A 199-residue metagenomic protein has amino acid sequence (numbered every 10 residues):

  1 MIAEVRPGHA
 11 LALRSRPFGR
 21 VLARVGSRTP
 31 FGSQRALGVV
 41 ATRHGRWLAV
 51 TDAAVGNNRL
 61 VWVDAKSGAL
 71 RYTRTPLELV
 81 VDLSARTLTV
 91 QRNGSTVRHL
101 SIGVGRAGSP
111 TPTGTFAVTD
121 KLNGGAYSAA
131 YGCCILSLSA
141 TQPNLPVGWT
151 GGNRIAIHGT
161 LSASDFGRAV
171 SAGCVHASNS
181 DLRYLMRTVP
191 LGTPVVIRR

Functional and structural regions predicted by a protein language model:
M1, T51-V81, R98: Boundary regions of SH3-family modules and the immediately adjacent low-complexity/disordered segments in eukaryotic
M1-G38: Beta-loop motif signature
R6-A10, Q34, G45-W47, N58 (+7 more regions): Extracytoplasmic
R24, H99-S101: Residue-level detector of high-confidence beta-strand sites
S27-S67: SH3/SH3-like beta-barrel superfamily modules
A54-V55, S67-L77, R106-A117, L122-R199: Exported/periplasmic cell-wall-interacting domains
L88: Gly/Thr-rich phosphate-binding beta-strand-loop-beta motif of the actin/hexokinase/Hsp70
Q91-S95: Short acidic-glycine loop/turn motifs at beta-strand connectors
